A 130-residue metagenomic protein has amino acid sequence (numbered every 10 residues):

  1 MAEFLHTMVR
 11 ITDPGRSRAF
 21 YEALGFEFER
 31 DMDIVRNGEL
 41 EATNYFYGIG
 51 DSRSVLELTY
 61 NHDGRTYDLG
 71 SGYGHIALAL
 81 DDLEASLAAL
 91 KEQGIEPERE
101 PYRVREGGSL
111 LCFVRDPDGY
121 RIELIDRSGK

Functional and structural regions predicted by a protein language model:
A2, M8-R53: Core segments of cupin and vicinal oxygen chelate
F4-H6, G72-I76: Eukaryotic phosphotyrosine signaling hubs
D13-G15, L80-E84: Helix N-cap motif at beta-to-alpha junctions
F20, L83-A89: Short amphipathic alpha-helices within nucleic acid-binding modules
D31-I34, Y45-F46, L78, L87-K130: Vicinal oxygen chelate
E41-T43, G72, G108: Exposed loop/turn and edge beta-strand positions of beta-sandwich/beta-sheet ligand-binding modules
G50-S54, D63-R65, L83-A85: Short, charged/polar surface micro-motifs in flexible loops or helix N-caps
